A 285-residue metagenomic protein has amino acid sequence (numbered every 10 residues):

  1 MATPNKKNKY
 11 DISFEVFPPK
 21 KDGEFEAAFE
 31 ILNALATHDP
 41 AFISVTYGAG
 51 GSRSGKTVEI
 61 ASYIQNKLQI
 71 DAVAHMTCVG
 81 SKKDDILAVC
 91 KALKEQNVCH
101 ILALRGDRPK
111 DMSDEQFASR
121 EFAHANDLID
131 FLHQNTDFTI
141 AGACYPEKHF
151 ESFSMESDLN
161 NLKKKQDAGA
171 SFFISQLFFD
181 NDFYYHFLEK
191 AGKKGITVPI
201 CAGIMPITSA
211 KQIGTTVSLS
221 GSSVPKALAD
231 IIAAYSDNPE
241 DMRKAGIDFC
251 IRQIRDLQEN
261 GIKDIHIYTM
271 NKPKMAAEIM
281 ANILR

Functional and structural regions predicted by a protein language model:
M1-F14, P19-E24, F131, A229 (+1 more regions): N-terminal amphipathic alpha-helix/helix-capping segment at the start of soluble metabolic enzymes
A2-T3, G23-F25, G51-Y63, K82-A88 (+5 more regions): Active-site-adjacent beta->alpha loops and helix N-cap segments on the catalytic face of soluble alpha/beta enzymes
D11-A27, A72-D84, A141-S157, A234-D248: Active-site mouth loops of central-metabolism enzymes
E15, I43, L93, K165 (+3 more regions): Conserved, mostly hydrophobic/aromatic
V16-P19, T46-G50, H75-S81, G106-D107 (+5 more regions): Active-site beta-loop-alpha junctions enriched in small/polar residues
G23, S119-Y145, G195-I247, R252 (+1 more regions): Active-site pocket-lining/capping segments in soluble small-molecule metabolic enzymes
I31-T46: Catalytic domains of carbohydrate-active enzymes, especially glycoside hydrolases
S44, L102-A103, I174, H266: Conserved beta-strand positions in the central sheet of alpha/beta enzyme cores
